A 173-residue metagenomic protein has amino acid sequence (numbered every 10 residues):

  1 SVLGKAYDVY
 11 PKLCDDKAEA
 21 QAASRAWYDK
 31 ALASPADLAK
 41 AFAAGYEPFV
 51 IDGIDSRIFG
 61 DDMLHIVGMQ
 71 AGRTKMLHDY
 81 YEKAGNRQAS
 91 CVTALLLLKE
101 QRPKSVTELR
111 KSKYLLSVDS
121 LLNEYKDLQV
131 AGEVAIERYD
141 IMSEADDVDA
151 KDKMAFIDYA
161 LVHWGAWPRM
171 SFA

Functional and structural regions predicted by a protein language model:
S1-A173: Extracytoplasmic/secretory-pathway proteins
